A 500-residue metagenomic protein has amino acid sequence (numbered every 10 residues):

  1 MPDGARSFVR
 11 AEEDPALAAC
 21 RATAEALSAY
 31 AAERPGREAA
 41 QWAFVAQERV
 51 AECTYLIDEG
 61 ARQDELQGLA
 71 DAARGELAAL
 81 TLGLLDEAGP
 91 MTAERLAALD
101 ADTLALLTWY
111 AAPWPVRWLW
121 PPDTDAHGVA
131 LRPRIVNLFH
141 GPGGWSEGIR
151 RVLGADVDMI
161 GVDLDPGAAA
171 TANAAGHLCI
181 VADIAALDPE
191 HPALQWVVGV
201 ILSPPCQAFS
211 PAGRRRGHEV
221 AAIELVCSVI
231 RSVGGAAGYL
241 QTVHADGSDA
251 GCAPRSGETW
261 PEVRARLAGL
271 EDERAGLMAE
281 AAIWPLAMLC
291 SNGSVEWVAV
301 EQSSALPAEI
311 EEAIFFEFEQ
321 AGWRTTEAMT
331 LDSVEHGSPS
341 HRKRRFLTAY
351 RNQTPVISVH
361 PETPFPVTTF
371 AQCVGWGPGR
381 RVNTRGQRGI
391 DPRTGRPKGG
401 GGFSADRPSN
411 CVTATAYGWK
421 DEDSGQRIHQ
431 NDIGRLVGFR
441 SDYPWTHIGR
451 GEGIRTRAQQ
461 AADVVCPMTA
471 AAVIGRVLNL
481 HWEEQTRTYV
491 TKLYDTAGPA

Functional and structural regions predicted by a protein language model:
P2-R10, E25, Y30, F44-Y55 (+5 more regions): C-terminal target-recognition/interaction regions appended to catalytic cores
L138-G143: Class I SAM-dependent methyltransferase "Motif I" SAM/SAH-binding loop
V152-V157: Conserved S-adenosyl-L-methionine
M159-D163: Conserved SAM-binding motif I beta-strand of class I
P166-A168: Conserved short alpha-helix immediately C-terminal to the canonical SAM/SAH-binding motif I of Rossmann-like
A172-N173: Conserved SAM-binding loop
H177-D183: Conserved SAM-binding strand-loop segment of SAM-dependent methyltransferases
L187-G199, C206-Y417, E422-Q426: Class I S-adenosyl-L-methionine
